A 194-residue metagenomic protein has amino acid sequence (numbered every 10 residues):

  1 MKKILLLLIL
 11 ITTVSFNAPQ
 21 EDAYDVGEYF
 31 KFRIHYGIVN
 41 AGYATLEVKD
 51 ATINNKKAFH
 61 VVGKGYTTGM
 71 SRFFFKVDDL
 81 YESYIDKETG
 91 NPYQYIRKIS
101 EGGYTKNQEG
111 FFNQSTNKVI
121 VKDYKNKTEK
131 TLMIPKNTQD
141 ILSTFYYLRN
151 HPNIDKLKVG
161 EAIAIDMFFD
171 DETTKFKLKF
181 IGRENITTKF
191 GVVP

Functional and structural regions predicted by a protein language model:
I4-T13: Sec-dependent N-terminal signal peptides
L6, K64-G65, K136-N137: Alpha-helical interaction segments
F16-E82, Y95-T105, G160, I165-M167 (+2 more regions): N-terminal cleavable signal peptides for secretion/export
D25-G27, T105-V193: Solvent-exposed helix/loop surface patches that form functional interfaces
G42, F59, Q94, I120-V121 (+2 more regions): A sequence-level detector of short linear motifs
F75-K127: Hydrophobic alpha-helical segments and helix pairs
